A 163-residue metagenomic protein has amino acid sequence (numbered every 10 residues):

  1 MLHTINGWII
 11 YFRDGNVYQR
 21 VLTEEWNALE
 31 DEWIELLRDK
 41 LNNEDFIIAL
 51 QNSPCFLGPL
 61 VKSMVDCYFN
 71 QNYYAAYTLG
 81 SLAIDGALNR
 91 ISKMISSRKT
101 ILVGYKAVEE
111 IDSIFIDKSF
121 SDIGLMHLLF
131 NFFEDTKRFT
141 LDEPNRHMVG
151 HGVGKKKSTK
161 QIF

Functional and structural regions predicted by a protein language model:
M1-I48: Internal, Lys/Arg-enriched amphipathic helical interaction segments that engage polyanionic partners
N43-L50, F130-D135: A ubiquitous short alpha-helical element
A49-D112: Amphipathic alpha-helical interface elements
S81, K118, D142-E143: Residue-level recognition of hydrophobic positions within alpha-helical transmembrane segments
V108-K137: Hydrophobic alpha-helical transmembrane segments and adjacent short intramembrane/lumenal linkers of inner/organellar
F130-F163: Charge-enriched, short contiguous segments at helix-coil
